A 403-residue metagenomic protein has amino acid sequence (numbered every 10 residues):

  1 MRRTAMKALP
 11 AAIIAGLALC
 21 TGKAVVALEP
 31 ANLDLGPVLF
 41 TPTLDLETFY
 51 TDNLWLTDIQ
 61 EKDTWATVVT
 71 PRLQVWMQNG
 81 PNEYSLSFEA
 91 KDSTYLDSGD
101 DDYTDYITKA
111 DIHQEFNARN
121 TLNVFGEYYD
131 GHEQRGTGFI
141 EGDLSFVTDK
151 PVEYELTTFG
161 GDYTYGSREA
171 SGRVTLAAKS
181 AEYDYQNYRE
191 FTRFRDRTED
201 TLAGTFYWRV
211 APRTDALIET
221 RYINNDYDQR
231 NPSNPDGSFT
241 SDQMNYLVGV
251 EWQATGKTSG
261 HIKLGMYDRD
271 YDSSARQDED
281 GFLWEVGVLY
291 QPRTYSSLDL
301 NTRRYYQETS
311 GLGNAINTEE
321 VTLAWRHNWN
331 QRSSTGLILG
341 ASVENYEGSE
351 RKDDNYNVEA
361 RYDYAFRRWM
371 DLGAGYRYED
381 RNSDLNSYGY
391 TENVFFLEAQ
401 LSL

Functional and structural regions predicted by a protein language model:
M1-R2, Y246: Accessible peptide chain termini
R2-V25: Gram-negative bacterial Sec-dependent N-terminal signal peptides
V26-L403: Gram-negative and organellar
